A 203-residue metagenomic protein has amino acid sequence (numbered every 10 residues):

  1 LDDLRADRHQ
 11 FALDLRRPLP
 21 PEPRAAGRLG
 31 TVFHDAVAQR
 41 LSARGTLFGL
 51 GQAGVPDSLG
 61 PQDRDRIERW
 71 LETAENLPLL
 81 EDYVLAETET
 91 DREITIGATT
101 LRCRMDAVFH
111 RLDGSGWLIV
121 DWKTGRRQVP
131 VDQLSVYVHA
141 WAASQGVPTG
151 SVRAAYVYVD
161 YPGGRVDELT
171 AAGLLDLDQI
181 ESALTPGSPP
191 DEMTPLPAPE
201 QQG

Functional and structural regions predicted by a protein language model:
L1-A25, F33, S42-F48, T90-T99 (+4 more regions): Anion-coordinating catalytic cores for phosphoryl-, nucleotidyl-, and glycosidic chemistry
L15, D121-W122, Y156: Residue-level recognition of conserved beta-strand positions in structured domain cores
R16, P21-I96: A non-catalytic, helix-rich entry segment at domain boundaries
P18, G125, Y161-P162: Short, solvent-exposed loop/turn segments at secondary-structure junctions
R24, R28-D35, Q62, R102-C103 (+3 more regions): Generic recognition of stable, solvent-exposed alpha-helical segments in well-folded globular domains
I67, T88-T90, W141-G203: Metal-dependent nuclease catalytic regions and adjoining charged, substrate-binding loops involved in nucleic-acid end
E81-E87, D106, G114, P148-V152: A broad structural signal for short, well-ordered beta-strand segments within beta-sheet-rich domains
D91-S144: Non-catalytic protein-protein interaction segments used by genome-maintenance enzymes to assemble and couple activities
